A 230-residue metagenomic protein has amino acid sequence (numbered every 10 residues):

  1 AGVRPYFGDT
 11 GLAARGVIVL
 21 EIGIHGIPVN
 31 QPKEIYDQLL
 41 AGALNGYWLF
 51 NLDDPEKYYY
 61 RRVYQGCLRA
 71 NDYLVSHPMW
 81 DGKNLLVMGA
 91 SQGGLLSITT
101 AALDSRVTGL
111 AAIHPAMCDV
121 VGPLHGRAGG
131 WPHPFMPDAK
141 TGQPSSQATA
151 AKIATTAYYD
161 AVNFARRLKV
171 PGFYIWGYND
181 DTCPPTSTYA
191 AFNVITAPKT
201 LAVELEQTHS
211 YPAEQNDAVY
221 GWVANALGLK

Functional and structural regions predicted by a protein language model:
F7-G11, I18-Q65, G122-G126: Cap/lid segment of the alpha/beta-hydrolase catalytic domain
G23, M88, I113-H114, E204-L205: Alpha/beta-hydrolase-fold catalytic nucleophile elbow
G46-S91, V107: Gly/Ser-rich "nucleophile elbow"/oxyanion-hole loop immediately N-terminal to the catalytic nucleophile in hydrolases
V75, M88, G94-S105, L110 (+1 more regions): Short glycine-enriched nucleophile-adjacent loop and the immediately C-terminal alpha-helix near the catalytic center
I98-A148, V203, Y211: Hydrolase active-site cap/lid region
A148-F164: Active-site nucleophile elbow and catalytic-triad environment of alpha/beta-hydrolase enzymes
L168, Y174-W176, D180: Short beta-strand/loop motif that positions the catalytic acidic residue of the alpha/beta-hydrolase fold
T182, Y189-K230: C-terminal catalytic histidine-bearing segment of alpha/beta-hydrolase fold enzymes
